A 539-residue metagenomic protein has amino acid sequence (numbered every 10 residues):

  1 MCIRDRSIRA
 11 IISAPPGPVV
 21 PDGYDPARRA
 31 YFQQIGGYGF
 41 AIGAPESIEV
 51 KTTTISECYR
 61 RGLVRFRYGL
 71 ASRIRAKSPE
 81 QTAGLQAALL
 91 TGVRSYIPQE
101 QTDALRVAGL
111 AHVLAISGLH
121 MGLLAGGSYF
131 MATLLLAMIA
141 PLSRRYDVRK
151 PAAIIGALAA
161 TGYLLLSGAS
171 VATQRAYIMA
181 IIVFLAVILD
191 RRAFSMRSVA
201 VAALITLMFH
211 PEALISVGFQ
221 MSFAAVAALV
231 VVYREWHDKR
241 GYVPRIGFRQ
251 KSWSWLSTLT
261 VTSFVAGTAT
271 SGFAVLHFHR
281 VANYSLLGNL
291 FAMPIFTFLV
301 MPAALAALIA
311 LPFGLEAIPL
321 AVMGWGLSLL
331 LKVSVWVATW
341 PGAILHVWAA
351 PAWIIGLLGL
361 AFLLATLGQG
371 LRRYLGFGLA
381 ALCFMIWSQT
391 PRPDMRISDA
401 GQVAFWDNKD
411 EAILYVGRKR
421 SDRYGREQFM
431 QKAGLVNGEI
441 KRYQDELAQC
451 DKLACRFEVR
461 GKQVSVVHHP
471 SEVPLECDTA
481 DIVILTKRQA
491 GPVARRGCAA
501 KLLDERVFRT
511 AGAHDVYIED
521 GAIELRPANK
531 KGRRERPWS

Functional and structural regions predicted by a protein language model:
R4-H112, R488-K501, E505-W538: Membrane-interface helix/helix-cap signal primarily in integral membrane proteins
S7-R9, Q389-R456: Membrane-interface segments at or immediately adjacent to transmembrane helices that form the boundary between
A10, L89, S117, G168 (+6 more regions): Divalent metal-coordination and catalytic microenvironments
G39, V93, I97-S285, V347-R392: Hydrophobic alpha-helical transmembrane segments in multi-pass membrane proteins
G43, D407-A412, R460, E519-D520: Short acidic-glycine loop/turn motifs at beta-strand connectors
S47-R61, V107, G272-F291, I295 (+1 more regions): Membrane-interface amphipathic/re-entrant loop segments adjacent to transmembrane helices in multi-pass membrane
S72, A88-T91, D103, V183-V187 (+3 more regions): Short amphipathic alpha-helical coupling elements at transmembrane boundaries
M430-S539: Cytosolic C-terminal regulatory domains/tails of membrane transporters and channels
